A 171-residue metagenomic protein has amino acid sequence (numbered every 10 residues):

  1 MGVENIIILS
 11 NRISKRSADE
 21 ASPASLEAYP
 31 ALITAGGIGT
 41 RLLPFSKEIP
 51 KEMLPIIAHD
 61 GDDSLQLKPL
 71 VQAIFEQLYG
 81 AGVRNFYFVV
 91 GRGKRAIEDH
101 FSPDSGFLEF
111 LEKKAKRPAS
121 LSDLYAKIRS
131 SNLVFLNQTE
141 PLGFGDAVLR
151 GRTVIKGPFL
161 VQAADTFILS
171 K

Functional and structural regions predicted by a protein language model:
V3-E4, I8-E112: N-terminal glycine-rich phosphate-binding loop and ensuing alpha1 helix
I97-D99, F107-E112, R117-K171: Conserved beta-loop-beta/alpha segment of the NTase-like Rossmann-fold superfamily that binds/positions NTPs
